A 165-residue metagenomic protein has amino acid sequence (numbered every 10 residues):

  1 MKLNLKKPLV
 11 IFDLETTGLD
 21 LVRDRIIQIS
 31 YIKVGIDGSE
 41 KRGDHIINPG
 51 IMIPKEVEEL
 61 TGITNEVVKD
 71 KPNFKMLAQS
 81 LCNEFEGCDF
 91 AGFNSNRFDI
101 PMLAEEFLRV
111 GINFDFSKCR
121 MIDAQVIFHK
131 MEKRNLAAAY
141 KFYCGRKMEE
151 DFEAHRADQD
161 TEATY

Functional and structural regions predicted by a protein language model:
M1-K118, K133-H155: Conserved non-catalytic scaffold segment of RNase H-like nuclease domains
P101, Q125, E162: Active-site phosphate/pyrophosphate-handling residues
M121-N135: Short alpha-helix plus adjacent loop in nuclease-associated cores
R156-Y165: Acidic, divalent-metal-coordinating active-site segment for phosphoryl/phosphodiester hydrolysis, typified by short
